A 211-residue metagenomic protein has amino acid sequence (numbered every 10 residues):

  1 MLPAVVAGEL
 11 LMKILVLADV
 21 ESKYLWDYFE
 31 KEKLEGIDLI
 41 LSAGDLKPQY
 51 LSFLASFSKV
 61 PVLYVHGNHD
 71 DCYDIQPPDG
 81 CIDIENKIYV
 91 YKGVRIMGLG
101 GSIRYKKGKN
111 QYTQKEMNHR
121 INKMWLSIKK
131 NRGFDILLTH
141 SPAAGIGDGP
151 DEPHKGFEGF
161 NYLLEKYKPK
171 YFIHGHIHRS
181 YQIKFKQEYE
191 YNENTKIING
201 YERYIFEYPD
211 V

Functional and structural regions predicted by a protein language model:
L2-F57, S127-G133: N-terminal active-site segment of His-dependent metallophosphoesterases
V16-A18, L39-D45, L63-N68, I84 (+4 more regions): Active-site neighborhood of phospho(di)ester-bond hydrolases with catalytic His/Asp-centered motifs
V16-Y24, H66-K155: Conserved catalytic scaffold of divalent metal-dependent phosphoesterases
L17, W26, I88-K92, L163-Y167 (+1 more regions): Binuclear metal-dependent phosphoesterase catalytic core
E21-L25, L46-S52, N68-D74, R104-G108 (+3 more regions): Active-site environment of divalent metal-dependent phosphoester hydrolases
L25-K31, Q49-S52, I82-I84, N122-L126 (+2 more regions): A generic local structural motif
F57-S58, P78-D79, E193: Short, structured coil segments at secondary-structure junctions
S58-N68, F157-F160: A short, gly/pro- and small-residue-rich
